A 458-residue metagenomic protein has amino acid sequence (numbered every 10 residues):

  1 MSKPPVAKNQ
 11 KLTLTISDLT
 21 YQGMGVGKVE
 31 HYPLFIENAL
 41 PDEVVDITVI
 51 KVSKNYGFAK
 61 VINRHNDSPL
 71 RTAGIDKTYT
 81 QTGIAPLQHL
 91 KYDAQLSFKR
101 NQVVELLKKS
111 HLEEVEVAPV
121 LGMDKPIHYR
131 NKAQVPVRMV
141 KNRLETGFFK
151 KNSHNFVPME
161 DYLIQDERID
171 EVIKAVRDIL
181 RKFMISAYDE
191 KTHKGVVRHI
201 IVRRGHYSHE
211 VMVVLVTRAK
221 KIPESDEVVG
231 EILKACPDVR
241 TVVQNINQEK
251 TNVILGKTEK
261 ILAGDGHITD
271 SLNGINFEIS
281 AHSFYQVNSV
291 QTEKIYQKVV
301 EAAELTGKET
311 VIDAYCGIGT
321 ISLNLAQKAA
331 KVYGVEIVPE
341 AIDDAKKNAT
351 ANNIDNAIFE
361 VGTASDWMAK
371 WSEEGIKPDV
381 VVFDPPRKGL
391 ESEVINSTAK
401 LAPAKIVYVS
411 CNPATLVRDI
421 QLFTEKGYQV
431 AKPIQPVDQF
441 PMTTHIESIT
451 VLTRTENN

Functional and structural regions predicted by a protein language model:
M1-T78, E113, F359: Terminal RNA-binding accessory module
S2-T13, Y21, K220, E224-N458: Rossmann-like S-adenosyl-L-methionine
G25-E30, G147-K151, V214-V216, A345: Short, acidic/hydrophobic/Gly-rich beta-strand patch recurrent on exposed beta strands that often constitutes part
H65-A73, Q81-A187, Y207: Extended interfacial segments that mediate partner engagement and assembly in macromolecular machines
P119-P126, E190, H199, Q435-Q439: Short, solvent-exposed loop/turn elements at beta->coil junctions and helix N-caps that rim active or binding pockets
F156-R198, A219-V243: Internal alpha/beta scaffold segment
I201-G205, V211-K221: Carbohydrate-binding surface patches
